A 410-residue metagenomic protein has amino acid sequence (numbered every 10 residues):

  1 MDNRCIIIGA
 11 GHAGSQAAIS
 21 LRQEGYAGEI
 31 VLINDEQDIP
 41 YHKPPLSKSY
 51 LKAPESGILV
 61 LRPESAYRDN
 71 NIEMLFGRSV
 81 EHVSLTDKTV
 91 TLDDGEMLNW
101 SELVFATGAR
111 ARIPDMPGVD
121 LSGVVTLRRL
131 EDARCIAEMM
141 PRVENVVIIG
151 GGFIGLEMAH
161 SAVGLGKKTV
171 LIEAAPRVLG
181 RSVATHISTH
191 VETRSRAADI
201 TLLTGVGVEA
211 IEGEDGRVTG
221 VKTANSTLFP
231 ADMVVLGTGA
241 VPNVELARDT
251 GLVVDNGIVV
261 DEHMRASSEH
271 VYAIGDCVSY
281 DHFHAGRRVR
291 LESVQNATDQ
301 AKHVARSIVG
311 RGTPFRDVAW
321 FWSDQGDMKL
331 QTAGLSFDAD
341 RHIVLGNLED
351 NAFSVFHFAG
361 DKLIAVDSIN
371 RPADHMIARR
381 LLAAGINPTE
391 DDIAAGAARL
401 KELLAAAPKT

Functional and structural regions predicted by a protein language model:
M1-E73, S161-V183, I377: Beta1-alpha1 glycine-rich phosphate/pyrophosphate-binding loop at the start of Rossmann-like nucleotide-binding domains
M1-I8, V60-V147, K222-N225, V235-T238 (+2 more regions): FAD-binding core/adjacent interface of flavoenzyme oxidoreductases
D2-R4, A10, Q23, C277-M376: Mid-to-C-terminal Rossmann-like scaffold of FAD/NAD(P)H-dependent oxidoreductases
R4, V221, N225, F229-V253 (+1 more regions): C-terminal catalytic lobe of FAD-dependent flavoproteins
G11-H12, Q37, A109-A111, E131 (+3 more regions): Residue-level detector of alpha-helix initiation sites
A27-E29, M74-T91, L98, L165-V260: A Rossmann-like FAD-binding core segment of flavoenzymes
D38, S47, V60, R134 (+4 more regions): Rossmann-like dinucleotide-binding cores of NAD(P)H-dependent redox enzymes
D120-P141, G213-K222, T227-H303: FAD-site-proximal beta/loop scaffold in flavoenzymes
